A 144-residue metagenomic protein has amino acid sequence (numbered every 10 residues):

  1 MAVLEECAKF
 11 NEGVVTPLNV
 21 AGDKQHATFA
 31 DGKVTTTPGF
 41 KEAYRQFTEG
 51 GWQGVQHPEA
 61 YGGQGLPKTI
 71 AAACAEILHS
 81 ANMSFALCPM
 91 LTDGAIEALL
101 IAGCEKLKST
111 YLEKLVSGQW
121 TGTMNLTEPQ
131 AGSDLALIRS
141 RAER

Functional and structural regions predicted by a protein language model:
M1-A8, A98-C104: N-terminal leader/propeptide and maturation segments of large enzyme subunits in energy/redox metabolism and hydrolases
N11: Short, polar/acidic, helix-capping and beta-turn segments at strand->helix junctions that line the mouths
P17: Catalytic cofactor-binding cores of redox enzymes
V20-R144: Glycine-rich flavin
